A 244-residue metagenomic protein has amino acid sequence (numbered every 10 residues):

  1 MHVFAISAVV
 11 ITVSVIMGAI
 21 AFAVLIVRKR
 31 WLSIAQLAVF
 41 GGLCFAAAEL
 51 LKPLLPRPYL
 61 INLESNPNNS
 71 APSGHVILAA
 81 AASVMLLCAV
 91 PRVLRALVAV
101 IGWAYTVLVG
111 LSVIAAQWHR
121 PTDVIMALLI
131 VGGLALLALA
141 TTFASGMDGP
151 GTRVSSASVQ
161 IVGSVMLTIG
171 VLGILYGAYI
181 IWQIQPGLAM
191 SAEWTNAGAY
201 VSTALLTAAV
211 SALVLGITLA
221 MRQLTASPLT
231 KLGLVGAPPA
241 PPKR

Functional and structural regions predicted by a protein language model:
M1-N66, L87-C88, L188-G236: Hydrophobic alpha-helical bundle signature of multipass membrane enzymes
R28-R30, R57, R92-R95, R120 (+3 more regions): Arginine residue identity/basic-tract feature
L63-S202: Membrane-embedded catalytic cores of phosphoryl/pyrophosphoryl-handling enzymes
S145-Q160, A226-P242: Membrane-interfacial, low-structure loops and terminal tails that flank and connect transmembrane helices in multi-pass
